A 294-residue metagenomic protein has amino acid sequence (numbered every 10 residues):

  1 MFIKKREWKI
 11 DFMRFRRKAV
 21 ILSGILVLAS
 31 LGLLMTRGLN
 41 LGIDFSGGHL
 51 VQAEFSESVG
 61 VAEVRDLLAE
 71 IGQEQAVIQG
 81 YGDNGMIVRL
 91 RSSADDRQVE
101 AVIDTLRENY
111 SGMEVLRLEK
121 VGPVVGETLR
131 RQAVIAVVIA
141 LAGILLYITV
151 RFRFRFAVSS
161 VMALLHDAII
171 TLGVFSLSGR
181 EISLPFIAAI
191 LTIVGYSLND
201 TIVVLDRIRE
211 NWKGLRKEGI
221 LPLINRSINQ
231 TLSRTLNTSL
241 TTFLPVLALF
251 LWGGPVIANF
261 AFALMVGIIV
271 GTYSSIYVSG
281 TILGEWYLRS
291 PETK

Functional and structural regions predicted by a protein language model:
M1-K294: A structural signal for conserved, well-ordered secondary-structure elements that form binding/interaction cores
